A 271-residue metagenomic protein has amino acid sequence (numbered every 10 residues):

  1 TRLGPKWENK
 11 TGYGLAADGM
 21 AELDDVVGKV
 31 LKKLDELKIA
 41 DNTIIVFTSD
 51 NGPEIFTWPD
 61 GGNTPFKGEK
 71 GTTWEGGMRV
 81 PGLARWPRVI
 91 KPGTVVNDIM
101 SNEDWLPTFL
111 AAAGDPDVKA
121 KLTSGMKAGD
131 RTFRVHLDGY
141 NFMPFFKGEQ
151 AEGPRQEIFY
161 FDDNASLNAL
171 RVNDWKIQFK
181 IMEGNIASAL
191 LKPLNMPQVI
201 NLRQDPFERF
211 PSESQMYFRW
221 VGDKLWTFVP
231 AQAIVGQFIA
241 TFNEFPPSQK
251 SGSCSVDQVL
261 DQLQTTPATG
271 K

Functional and structural regions predicted by a protein language model:
T1, F47-P53, Y160-N164, F242-V256: Short, solvent-exposed turn/loop segments enriched in Gly/Ser/Thr/Pro and often Arg
T1-R2, E8-A16, K32-V89, S101 (+2 more regions): Histidine-centered active-site microenvironments of extracellular/periplasmic hydrolases and transferases
P5-V26, P193, I200, F207-S212: Extended hydrophobic/aromatic segments used for targeting, binding, or gating
K10, G14-D24, V96-E103, H136 (+1 more regions): Soluble non-cytosolic domains of exported or imported proteins
M20, V27, I44-S49, G82 (+2 more regions): Beta-strand elements within well-structured catalytic alpha/beta cores of enzymes that handle phosphate/sulfate esters
G28, K32-I39, L110-D115, K147 (+1 more regions): Sec-exported extracytoplasmic/periplasmic mature domains
P53-E75, I90-D98, E103-R209: C-terminal cap/loop subdomain of S1 sulfatases and analogous C-terminal strand-loop tails that border
I177-Q178, E183-G184, A189-Q198, L202-K271: Long, internal low-complexity/basic segments
